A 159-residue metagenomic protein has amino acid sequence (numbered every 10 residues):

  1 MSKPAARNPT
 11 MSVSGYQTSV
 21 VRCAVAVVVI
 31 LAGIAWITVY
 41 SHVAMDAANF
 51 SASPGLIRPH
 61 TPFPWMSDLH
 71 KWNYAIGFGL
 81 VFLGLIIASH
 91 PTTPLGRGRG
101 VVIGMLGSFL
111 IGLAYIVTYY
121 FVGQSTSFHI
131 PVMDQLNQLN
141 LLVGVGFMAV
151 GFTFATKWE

Functional and structural regions predicted by a protein language model:
M1-V28, V43-W65: Terminal, Lys/Arg-rich, intrinsically disordered segments and adjacent short helical elements of membrane-protein
I37-P54, V117-S125: Membrane-helix interface motif
H70-G79, N137-V143: Structural signature of hydrophobic alpha-helical transmembrane segments
G77-G84, V143-F154: Hydrophobic cores of alpha-helical transmembrane segments in multi-pass inner/ER membrane proteins, independent
I86-T92, F154-K157: Structural signal for the C-terminal ends of transmembrane alpha-helices and the immediately following loop
T92-R99: Membrane-interface helix-boundary motifs at transmembrane edges
G100-Y115: Transmembrane alpha-helical segments of multi-pass membrane proteins
F128-N140: Non-cytosolic membrane-interface motifs at loop->transmembrane helix junctions
